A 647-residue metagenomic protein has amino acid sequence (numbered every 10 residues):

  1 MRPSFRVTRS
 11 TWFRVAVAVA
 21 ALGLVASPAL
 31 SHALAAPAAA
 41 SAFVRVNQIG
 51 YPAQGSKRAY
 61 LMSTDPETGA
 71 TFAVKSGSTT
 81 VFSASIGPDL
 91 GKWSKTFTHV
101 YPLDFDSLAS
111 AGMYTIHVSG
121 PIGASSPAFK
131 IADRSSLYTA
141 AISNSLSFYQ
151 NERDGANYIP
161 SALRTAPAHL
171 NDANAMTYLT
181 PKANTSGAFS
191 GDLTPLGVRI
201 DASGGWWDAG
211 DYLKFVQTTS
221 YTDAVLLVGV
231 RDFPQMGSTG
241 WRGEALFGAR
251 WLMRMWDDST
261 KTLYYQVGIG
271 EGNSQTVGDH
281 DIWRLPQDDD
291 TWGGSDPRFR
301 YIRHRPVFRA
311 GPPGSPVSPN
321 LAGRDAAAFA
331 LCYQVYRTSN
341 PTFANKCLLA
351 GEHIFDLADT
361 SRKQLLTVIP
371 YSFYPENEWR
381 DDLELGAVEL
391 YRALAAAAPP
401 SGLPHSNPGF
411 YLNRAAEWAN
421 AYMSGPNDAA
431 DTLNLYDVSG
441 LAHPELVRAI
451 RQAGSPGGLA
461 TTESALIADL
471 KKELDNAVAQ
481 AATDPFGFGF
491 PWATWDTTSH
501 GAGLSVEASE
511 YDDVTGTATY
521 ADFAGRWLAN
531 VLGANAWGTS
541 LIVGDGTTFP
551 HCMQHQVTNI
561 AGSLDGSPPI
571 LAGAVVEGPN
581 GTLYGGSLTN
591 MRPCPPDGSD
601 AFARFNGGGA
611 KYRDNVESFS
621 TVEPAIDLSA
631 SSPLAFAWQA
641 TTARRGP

Functional and structural regions predicted by a protein language model:
M1-T11: N-terminal secretory signal peptides that target proteins for export/translocation
V15-A29: Bacterial N-terminal signal peptides
A29-A38: Sec-dependent signal peptide cleavage junction
A38-I49: Short, compositionally biased P/S/T/A/G/V-rich stretches that sit at domain boundaries
A40, A124-T165: Low-complexity, Pro/Ser/Thr- and charge-rich linker/hinge segments at domain boundaries
Q48-I122, Q150-S220, G229, G268-R324 (+5 more regions): Aromatic (Trp/Tyr) and acidic
M236-S238, G243, H304-L357: A conserved hydrophobic secondary-structure block that centers on an alpha-helix together with its immediately flanking
W241-T262, Q266-I269: Carboxylate/His-rich catalytic cores and anion/metal-binding grooves
